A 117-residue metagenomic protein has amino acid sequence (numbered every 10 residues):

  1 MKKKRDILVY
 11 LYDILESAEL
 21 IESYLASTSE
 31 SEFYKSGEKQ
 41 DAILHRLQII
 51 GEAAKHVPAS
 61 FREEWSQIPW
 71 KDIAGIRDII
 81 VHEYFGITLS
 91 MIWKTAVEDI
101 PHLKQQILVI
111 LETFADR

Functional and structural regions predicted by a protein language model:
M1-R117: Solvent-exposed interaction patches of small proteins and small membrane subunits
